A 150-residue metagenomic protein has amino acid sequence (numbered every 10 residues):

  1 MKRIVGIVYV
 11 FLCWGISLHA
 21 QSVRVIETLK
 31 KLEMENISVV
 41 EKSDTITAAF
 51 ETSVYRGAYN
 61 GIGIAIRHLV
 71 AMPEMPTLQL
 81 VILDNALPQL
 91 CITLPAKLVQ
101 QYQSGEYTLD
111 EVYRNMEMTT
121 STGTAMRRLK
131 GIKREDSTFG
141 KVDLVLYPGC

Functional and structural regions predicted by a protein language model:
I4-W14: Sec-dependent N-terminal signal peptides
I16-A20: Sec/Tat signal peptide C-region and signal peptidase I cleavage site
Q21-C150: Outer-membrane beta-barrel initiation region
